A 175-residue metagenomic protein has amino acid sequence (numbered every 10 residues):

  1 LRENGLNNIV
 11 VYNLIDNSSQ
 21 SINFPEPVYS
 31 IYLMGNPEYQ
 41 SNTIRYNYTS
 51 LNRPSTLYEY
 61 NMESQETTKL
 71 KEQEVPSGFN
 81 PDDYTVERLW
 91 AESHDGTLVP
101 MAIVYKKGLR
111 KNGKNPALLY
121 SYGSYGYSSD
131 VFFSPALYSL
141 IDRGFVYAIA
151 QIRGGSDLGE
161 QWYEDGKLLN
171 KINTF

Functional and structural regions predicted by a protein language model:
R2-N7, S50-R53: Short, solvent-exposed loop/turn segments at conserved positions within beta-propeller repeat blades
G5, I15, S124: A generic "binding-loop/recognition-motif" signal
N7-N13, S55-Y58: Beta-strand-rich binding/interaction modules
N13-N17, M62-E63: Short loop/turn segments that connect beta-strands within beta-propeller blades
S18-N23: A short beta-strand motif characteristic of beta-propeller blades
F24-P25, S30-F175: Serine-hydrolase catalytic core recognition
